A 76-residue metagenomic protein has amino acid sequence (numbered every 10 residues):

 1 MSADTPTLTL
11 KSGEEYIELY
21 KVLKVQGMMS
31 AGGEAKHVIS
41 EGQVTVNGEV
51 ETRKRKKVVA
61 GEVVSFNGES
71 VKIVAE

Functional and structural regions predicted by a protein language model:
A3-E15: A detector for short, charged/polar N-terminal pre-domain segments
I17-K57: A basic, amphipathic helix-loop patch mediating RNA/tRNA/ribosome contacts
S70-E76: Short, Lys/Arg- and Gly-enriched loop/turn segments at beta-strand edges
